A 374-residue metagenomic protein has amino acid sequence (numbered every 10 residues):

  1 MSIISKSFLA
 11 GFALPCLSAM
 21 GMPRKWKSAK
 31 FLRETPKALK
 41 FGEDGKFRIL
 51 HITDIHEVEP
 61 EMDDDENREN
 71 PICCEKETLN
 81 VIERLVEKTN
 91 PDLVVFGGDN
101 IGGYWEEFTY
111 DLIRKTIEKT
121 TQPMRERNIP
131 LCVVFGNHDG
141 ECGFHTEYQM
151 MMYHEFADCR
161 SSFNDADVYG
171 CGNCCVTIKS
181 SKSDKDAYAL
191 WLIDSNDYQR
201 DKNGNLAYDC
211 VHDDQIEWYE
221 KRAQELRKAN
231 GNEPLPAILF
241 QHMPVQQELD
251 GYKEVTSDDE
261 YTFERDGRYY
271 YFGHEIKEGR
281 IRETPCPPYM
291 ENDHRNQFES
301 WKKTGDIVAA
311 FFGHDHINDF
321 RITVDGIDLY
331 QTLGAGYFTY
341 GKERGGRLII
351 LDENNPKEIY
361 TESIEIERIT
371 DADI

Functional and structural regions predicted by a protein language model:
M1-K25: Short amphipathic, positively biased membrane-proximal segments that drive organelle/inner-membrane targeting
M20-A38, E43, C175-K179, D184 (+4 more regions): Binuclear metal-dependent phosphoesterase catalytic core
G21-R114: N-terminal active-site segment of His-dependent metallophosphoesterases
W26-F41, K115-P234, E260-T262, L348-I350: Extended active-site neighborhood of metal-dependent phosphoesterases/phosphodiesterases
K46-M62, A187-D197, F240, I327-G334: Active-site-proximal beta-strand elements of phosphoester/diester hydrolases
V58-E61, G102-W105, V133-H145, Y198-D201 (+4 more regions): Active-site environment of divalent metal-dependent phosphoester hydrolases
E61-D63, G97-T121, D139-D158, G251 (+1 more regions): Metal-dependent catalytic neighborhoods of phosphoester/phosphodiester hydrolases
T89-L93, A189-W191, N205-D315: His/acidic metal-ligating clusters that form di-metal
